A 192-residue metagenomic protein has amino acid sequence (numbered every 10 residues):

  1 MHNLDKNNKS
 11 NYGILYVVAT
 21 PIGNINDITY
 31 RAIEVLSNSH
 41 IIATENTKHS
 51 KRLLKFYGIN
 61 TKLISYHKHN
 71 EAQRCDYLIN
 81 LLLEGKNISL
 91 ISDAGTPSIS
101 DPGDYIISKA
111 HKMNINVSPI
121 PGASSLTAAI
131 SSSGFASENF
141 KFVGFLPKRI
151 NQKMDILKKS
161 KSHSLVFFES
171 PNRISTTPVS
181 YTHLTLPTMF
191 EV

Functional and structural regions predicted by a protein language model:
H2, Y12-G13, T127-L184: Beta-strand/loop-alpha-helix module characteristic of Rossmann-like adenine-cofactor folds
H2-K68: Glycine-rich, flexible N-terminal cofactor/catalytic loop recognition
I22-I25, D93-P97, P171-R173: Short glycine-rich anion-binding loops that position phosphate/pyrophosphate groups of nucleotides and phosphorylated
L36-I42, I115-V117, S164-L165: Short active-site oxyanion
N60-K68, V117-S118, S137-G144: Short hydrophobic/aromatic-enriched beta-strand-loop microsegments
N70-Y77: Glycine-rich, highly charged phosphate/nucleotide-binding loops
E84-K141: Short glycine-cluster motifs
H183-V192: Single conserved hydrophobic/aromatic residue that forms the stacking wall/gate of nucleotide- or nucleobase-binding
